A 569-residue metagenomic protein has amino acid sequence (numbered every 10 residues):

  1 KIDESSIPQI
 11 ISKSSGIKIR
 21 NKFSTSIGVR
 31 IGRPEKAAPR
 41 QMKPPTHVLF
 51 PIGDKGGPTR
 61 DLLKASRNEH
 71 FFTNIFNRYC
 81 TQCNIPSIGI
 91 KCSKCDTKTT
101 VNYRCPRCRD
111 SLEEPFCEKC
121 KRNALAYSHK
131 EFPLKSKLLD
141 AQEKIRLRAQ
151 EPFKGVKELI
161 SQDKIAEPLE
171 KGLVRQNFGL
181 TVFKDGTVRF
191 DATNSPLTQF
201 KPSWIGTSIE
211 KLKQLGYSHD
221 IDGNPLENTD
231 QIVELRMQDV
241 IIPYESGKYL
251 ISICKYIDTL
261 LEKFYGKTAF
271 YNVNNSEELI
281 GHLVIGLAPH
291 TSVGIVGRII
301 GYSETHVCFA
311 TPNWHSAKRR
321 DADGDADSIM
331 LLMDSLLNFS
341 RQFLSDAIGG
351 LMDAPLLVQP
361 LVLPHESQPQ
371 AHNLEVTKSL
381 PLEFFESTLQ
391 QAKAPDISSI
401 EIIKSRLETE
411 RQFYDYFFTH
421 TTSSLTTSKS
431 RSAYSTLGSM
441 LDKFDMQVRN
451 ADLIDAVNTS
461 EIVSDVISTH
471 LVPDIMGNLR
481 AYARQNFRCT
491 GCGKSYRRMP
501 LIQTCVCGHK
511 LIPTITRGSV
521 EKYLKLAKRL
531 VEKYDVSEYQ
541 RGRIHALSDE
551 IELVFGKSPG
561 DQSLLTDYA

Functional and structural regions predicted by a protein language model:
K1-A569: Conserved core architecture of multi-subunit DNA-directed RNA polymerases
